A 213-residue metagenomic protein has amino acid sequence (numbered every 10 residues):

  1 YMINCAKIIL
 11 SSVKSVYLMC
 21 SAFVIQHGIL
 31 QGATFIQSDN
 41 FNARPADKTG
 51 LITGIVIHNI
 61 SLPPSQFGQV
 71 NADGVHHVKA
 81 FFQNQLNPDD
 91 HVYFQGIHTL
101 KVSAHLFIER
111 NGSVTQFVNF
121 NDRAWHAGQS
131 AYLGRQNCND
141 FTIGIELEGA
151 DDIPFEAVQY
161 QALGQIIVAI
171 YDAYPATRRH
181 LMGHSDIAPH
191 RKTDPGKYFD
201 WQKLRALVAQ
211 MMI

Functional and structural regions predicted by a protein language model:
I3, I8-I9, A22-L30, T49 (+2 more regions): Basic/polar, cationic surfaces and motifs that engage anionic cell-wall and phosphate/carboxylate ligands
I3-Q136: N-terminal catalytic cores of peptidoglycan-degrading enzymes
F41, L86, D90, K101 (+6 more regions): Generic preference for well-ordered secondary structure
I60-S61, N119, I143-I153: Cell-envelope and extracellular/periplasmic
L106, I145, L163: Hydrophobic/aromatic pocket-lining and membrane-interface residues
A131, N139-E146: Short acidic, glycine/tyrosine-flanked loop/strand segments centered on an H-E-D-like triad
